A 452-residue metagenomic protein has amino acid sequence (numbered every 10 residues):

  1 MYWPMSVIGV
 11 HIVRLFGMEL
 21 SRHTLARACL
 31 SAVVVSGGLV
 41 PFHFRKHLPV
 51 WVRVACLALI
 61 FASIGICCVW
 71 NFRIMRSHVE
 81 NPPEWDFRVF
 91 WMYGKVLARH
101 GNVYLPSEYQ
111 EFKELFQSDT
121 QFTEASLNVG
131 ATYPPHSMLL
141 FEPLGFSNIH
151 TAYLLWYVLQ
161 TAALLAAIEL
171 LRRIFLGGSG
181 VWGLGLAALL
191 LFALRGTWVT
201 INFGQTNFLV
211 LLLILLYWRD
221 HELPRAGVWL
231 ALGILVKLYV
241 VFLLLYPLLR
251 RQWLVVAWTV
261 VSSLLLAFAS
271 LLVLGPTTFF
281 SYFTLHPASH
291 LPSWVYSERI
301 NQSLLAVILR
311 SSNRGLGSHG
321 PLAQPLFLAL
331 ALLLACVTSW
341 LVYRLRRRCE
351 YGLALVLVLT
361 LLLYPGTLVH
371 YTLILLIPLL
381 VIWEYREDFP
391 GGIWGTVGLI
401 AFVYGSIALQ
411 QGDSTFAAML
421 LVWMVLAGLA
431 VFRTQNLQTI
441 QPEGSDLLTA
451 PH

Functional and structural regions predicted by a protein language model:
S6-A226, R250-L376, E384, L437-I440 (+2 more regions): Primarily membrane-embedded glycan-assembly and transfer machineries that use lipid-linked glycans
C68-V69, V381-H452: Aromatic-enriched
N148, I234-L244, P378: Hydrophobic transmembrane alpha-helices
G227-L230, Y239-R250, V260: Transmembrane-embedded, aromatic-rich helix segments that form part of the hydrophobic channel/pocket engaging
